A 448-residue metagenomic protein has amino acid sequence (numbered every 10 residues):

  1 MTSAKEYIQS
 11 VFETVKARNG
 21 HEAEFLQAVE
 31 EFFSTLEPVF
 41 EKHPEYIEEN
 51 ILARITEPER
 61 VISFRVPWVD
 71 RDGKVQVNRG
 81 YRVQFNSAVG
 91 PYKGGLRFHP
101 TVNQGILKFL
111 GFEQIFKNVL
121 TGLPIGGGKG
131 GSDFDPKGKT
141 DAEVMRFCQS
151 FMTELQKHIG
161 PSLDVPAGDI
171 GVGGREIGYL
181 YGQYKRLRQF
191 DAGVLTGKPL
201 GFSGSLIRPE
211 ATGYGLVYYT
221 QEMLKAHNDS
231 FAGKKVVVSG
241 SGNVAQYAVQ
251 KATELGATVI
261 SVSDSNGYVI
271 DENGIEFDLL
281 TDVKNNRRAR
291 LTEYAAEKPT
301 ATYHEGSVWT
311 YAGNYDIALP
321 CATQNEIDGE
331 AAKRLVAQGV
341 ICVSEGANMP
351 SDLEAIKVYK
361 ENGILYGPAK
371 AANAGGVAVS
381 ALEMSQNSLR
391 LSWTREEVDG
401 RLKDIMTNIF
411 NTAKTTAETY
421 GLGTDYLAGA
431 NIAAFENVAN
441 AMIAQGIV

Functional and structural regions predicted by a protein language model:
T2-A28, M223-L224, V336-V448: Adenosine-phosphate binding glycine-rich loop
A23-L26, P44-E48, G122, I159-G168 (+4 more regions): Flexible, glycine/charged-enriched surface loops at secondary-structure junctions
E45-K74: Structured beta-strand/loop patches that form or line metal/cofactor-binding pockets in enzymes
H99, N118-A232: Glycine/serine-rich phosphate-binding loop and adjoining beta1-alpha1 elements at the start of nucleotide-handling
L163-A167, F190-L195, V238, S261-D264 (+4 more regions): General beta-strand structural signal in soluble alpha/beta enzymes
T196-P199, G204-N314: Glycine-rich phosphate/diphosphate-binding loop of Rossmann-like nucleotide-binding domains
G267-Y366, A371: Rossmann-like adenosine-cofactor binding region
